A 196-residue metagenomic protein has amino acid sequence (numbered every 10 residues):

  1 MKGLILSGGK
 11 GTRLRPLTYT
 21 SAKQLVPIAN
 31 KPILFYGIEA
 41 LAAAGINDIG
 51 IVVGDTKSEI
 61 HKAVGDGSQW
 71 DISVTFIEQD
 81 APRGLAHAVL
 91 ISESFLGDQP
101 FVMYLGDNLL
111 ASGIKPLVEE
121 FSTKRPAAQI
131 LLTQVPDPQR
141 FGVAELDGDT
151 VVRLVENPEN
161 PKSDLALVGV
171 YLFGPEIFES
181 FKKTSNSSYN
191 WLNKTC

Functional and structural regions predicted by a protein language model:
K2-I5, R13-P16, P27, K31-L105 (+2 more regions): Conserved N-terminal catalytic core of the sugar/cofactor nucleotidyltransferase
G9, D107, Q134: Active-site glycine-centered loops adjacent to acidic/histidine catalytic or metal-binding residues that shape
Q24, S73-T75, T150-R153: Conserved beta-strand segments of alpha/beta enzyme cores
L25, A144-L146: A structural signal for short hydrophobic beta-strand segments in well-ordered beta-sheet cores
D55, L146, L172-F173: A conserved hydrophobic position in a structured secondary element of the catalytic/binding core that shapes
D66-W70, E145, C196: Short, conserved catalytic or adaptor-binding loops enriched in Gly and charged residues
V102, V118, S122, T150-C196: Catalytic-core segments of class I nucleotidyltransferases/pyrophosphorylases that form NMP-activated intermediates
S112-R140: Conserved donor-nucleotide/metal-binding helix-loop-beta segment in metal-dependent transferases, i.e., the alpha-helix
